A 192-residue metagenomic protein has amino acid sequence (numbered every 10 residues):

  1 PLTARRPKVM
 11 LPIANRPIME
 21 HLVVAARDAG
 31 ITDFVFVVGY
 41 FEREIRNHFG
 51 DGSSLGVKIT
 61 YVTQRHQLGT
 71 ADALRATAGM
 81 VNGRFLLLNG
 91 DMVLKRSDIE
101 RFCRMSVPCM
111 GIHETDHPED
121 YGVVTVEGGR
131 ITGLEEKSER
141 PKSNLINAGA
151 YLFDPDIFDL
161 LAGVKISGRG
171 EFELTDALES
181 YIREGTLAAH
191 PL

Functional and structural regions predicted by a protein language model:
L2, I45-F49, L161: Hydrophobic packing residues within well-ordered alpha-helices of enzyme cores
M10, V124-V126, A189: A structural signal for short hydrophobic beta-strand segments in well-ordered beta-sheet cores
L11-P12, R16-L88, I99: Conserved N-terminal catalytic core of the sugar/cofactor nucleotidyltransferase
F36, L87, P108-G111, A189: Structural beta-sheet core signal
Y40, V126, L152-F153: A conserved hydrophobic position in a structured secondary element of the catalytic/binding core that shapes
G90-V93: The conserved acidic donor/metal-binding loop of glycosyltransferases
K95-D120: Conserved donor-nucleotide/metal-binding helix-loop-beta segment in metal-dependent transferases, i.e., the alpha-helix
C103, R130-L192: Catalytic-core segments of class I nucleotidyltransferases/pyrophosphorylases that form NMP-activated intermediates
